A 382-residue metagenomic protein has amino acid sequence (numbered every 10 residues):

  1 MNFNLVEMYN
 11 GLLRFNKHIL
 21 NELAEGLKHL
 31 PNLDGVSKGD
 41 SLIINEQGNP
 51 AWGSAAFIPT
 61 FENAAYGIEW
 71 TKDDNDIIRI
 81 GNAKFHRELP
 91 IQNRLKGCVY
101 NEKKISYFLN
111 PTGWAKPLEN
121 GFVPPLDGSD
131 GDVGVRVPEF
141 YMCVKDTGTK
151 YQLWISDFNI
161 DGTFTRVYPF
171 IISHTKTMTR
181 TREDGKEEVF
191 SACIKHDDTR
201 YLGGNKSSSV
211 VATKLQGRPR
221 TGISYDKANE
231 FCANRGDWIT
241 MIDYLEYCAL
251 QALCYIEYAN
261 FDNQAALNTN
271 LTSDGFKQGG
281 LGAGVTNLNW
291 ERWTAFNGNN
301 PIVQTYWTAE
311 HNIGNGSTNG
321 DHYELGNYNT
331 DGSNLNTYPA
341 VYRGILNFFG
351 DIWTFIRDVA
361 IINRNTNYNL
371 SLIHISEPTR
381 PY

Functional and structural regions predicted by a protein language model:
M1-K17: Short, intrinsically disordered N-terminal pre-domain segments
E25-F57: Extracellular repetitive beta-rich solenoid segments
E46-G48, F140-M142, T177, E246 (+1 more regions): Acidic glycine-/aspartate-rich tracts in secreted/extracellular proteins
P50-W52, I78-I80, E187-S191: Short linear proline/tyrosine/threonine-rich motifs used for host-factor recruitment and membrane trafficking/assembly
F57-R136, M142-V144, I239: GGW-centered surface loops in extracellular recognition modules
P124, G128-G131, I155-F348: Short aromatic-cysteine micro-motif
I361-N369: Cytochrome P450 core scaffold surrounding the K-helix E-X-X-R motif and the conserved "meander" helix-loop region
I373-Y382: Single conserved hydrophobic/aromatic residue that forms the stacking wall/gate of nucleotide- or nucleobase-binding
